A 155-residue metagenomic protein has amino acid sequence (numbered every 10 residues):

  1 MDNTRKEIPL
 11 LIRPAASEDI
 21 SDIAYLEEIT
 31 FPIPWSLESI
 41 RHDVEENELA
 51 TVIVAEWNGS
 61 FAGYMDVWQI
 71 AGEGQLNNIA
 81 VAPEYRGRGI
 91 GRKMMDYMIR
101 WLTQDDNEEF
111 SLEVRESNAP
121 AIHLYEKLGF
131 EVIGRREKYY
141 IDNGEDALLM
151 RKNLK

Functional and structural regions predicted by a protein language model:
R5-E7, P14-E84, M95-Y97, W101 (+2 more regions): Acetyl-CoA-dependent GNAT
L76, F110-V114: Conserved hydrophobic beta-strand within the GNAT/NAT acetyltransferase core sheet that lines the active-site cleft
A82-R88, E116-N118: Active-site acidic-Proline motif in GNAT/NAT acetyltransferases
G87-R100, H123-K127: Conserved acetyl-CoA-binding loop-helix of GNAT-fold acetyltransferases
R88, D105-E108: Short coil/turn segments at alpha/beta junctions that flank glycine-rich nucleotide-binding fingerprints
M95, N118-A121, K138-N143: Short glycine/proline-centered loop/turn elements that form peptide/ligand docking sites
E113, E126, E131-A147: Conserved catalytic-core motifs of GNAT/GCN5-like acyltransferases
